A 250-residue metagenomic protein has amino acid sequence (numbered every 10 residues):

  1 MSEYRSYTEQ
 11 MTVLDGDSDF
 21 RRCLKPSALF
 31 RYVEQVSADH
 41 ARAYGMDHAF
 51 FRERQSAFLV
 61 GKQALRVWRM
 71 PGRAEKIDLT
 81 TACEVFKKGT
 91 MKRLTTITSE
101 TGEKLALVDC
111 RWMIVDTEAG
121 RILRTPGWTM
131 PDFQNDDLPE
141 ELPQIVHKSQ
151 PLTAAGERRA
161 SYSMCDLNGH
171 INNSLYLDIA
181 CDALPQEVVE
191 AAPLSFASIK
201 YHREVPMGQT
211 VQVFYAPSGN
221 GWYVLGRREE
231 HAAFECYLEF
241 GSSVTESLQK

Functional and structural regions predicted by a protein language model:
S2-V60, L107-D109, V115-F196: Hot-dog-fold acyl-thioester-processing enzymes
E3-T8, R66-K148, V205-M207, A216-K250: HotDog/MaoC-like acyl-thioester-processing domains
H48-A49, S56, A74-I77, R93-T95 (+2 more regions): Short, positively charged
R158-G241: Acidic/His-leaning functional-site neighborhoods
